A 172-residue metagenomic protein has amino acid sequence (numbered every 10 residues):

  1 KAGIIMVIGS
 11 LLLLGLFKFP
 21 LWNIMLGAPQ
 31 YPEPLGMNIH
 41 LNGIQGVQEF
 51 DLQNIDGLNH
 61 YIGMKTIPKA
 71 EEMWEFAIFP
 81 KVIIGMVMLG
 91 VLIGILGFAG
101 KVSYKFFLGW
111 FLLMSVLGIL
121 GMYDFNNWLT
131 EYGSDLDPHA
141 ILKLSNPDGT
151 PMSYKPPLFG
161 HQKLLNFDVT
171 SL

Functional and structural regions predicted by a protein language model:
K1-L14, K101-M114: Alpha-helical transmembrane segments and their helix-start/interface "positive-inside/aromatic belt" motifs in integral
I8, E75-L96, L108-L117: Hydrophobic alpha-helical transmembrane segments
G15-F17, M114-D124: Aromatic-anchored segments of alpha-helical transmembrane domains
K18-F76, N126-V169: Long, glycine/tryptophan/cysteine-rich extracytoplasmic
P20, V91-Y104: Membrane-water interface regions at transmembrane-helix termini and the short interhelical loops of multi-pass membrane
